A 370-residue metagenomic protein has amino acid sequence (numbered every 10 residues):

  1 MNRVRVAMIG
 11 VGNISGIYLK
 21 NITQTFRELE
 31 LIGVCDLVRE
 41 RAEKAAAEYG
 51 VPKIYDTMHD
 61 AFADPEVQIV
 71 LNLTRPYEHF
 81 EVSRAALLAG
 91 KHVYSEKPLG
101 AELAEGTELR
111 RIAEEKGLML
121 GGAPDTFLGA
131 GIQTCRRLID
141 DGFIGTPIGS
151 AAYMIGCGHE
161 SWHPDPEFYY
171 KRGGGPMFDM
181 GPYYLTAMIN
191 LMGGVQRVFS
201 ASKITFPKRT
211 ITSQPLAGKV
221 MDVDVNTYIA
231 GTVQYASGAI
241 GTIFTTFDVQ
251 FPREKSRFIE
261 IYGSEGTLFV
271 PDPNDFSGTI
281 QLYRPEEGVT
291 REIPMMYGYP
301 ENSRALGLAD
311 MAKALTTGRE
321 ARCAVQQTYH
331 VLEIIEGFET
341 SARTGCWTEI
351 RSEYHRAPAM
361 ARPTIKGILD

Functional and structural regions predicted by a protein language model:
M1-Y49: N-terminal Rossmann-like dinucleotide-binding module
I17, Y297-L308: Active-site loop of classical SDR/Rossmann-like NAD(P)-dependent oxidoreductases, centered on the catalytic Tyr-X3-Lys
E30-L31, T290-M296, K313-V331: Glycine- and charged-residue-rich phosphate/anionic-cofactor binding loop of Rossmann-like
K53-P65: Short acidic low-complexity segments
I69, R75-F127, G142: Beta-strand-loop-alpha-helix segment that lines the small-molecule cofactor/substrate pocket of alpha/beta enzymes
L118, G145-G149, T340-D370: C-terminal capping/lid region of NAD(P)-dependent oxidoreductase domains
T126-D222, G345: Predominantly a Rossmann-like dinucleotide-binding segment in NAD(P)-dependent oxidoreductases
T186-T279, A305-T317, A321, G337 (+1 more regions): Contiguous beta-strand/loop segments that form the cofactor/metal-binding neighborhood of enzyme cores
